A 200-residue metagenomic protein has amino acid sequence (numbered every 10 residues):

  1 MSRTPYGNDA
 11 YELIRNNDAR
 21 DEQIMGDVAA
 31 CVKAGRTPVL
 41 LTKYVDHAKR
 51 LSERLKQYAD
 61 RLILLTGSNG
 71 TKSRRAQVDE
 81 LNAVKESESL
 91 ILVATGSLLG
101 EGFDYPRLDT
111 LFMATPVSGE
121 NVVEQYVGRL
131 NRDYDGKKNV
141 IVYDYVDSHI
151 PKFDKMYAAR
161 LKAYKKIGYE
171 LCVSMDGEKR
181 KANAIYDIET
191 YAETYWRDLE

Functional and structural regions predicted by a protein language model:
M1-R54: Conserved interdomain hinge at the start of the Helicase C-terminal
R3, D9, Y134-L199: C-terminal helicase lobe
A30-K33, K56, N82-S87, F103-Y105: Conserved catalytic network of the ASCE P-loop NTPase/AAA+ motor domain
V39, K49-R50, A59-G100, V122: Conserved helicase ATPase core of P-loop NTP-dependent helicases/translocases
V45-H47, G70, L98-G100, P116-E120 (+2 more regions): Conserved nucleotide-binding/hydrolysis micro-motifs of P-loop NTPases
L92-A94, G100-P116, Q125, I141-D144: A short beta-strand element within the Helicase C-terminal
T110, V117-V142, R160-L161: Conserved SF2 helicase motif VI
